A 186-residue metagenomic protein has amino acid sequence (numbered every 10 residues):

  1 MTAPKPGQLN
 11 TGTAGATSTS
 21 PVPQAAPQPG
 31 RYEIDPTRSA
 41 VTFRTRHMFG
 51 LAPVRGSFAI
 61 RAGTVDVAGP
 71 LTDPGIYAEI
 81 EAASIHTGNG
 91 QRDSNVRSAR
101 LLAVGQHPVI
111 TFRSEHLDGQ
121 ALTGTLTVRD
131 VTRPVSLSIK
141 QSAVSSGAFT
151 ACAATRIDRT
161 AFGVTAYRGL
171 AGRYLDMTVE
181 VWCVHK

Functional and structural regions predicted by a protein language model:
M1-K186: Low-complexity, acidic/polar, glycine-enriched regions of mature
